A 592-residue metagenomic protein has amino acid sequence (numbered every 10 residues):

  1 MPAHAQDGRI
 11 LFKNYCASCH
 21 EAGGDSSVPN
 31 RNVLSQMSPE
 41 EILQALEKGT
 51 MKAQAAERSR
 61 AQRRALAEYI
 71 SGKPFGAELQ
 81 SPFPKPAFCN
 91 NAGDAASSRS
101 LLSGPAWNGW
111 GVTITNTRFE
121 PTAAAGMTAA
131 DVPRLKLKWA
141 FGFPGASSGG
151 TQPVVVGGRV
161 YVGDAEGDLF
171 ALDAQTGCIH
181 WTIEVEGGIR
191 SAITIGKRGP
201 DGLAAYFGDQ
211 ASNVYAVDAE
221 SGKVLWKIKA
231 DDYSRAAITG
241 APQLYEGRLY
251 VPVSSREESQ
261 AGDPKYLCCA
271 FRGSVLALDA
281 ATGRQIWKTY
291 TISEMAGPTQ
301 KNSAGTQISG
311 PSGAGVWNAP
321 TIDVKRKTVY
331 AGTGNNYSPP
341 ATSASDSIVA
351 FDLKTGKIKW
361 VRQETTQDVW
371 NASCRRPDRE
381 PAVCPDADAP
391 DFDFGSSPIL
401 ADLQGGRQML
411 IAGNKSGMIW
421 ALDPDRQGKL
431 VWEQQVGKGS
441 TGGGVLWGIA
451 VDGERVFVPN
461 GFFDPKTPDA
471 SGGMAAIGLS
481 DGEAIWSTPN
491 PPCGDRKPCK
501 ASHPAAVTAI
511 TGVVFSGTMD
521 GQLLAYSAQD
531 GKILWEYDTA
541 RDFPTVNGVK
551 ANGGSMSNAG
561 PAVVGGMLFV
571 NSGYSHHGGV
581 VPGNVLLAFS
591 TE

Functional and structural regions predicted by a protein language model:
M1-L11, F83-K85, N90: Electrostatic cytochrome c docking/interface patches
R9-K13, A17-Q54, G531: Gly/Gly-Pro-rich "capping" loops immediately C-terminal to redox-active cysteine motifs in periplasmic/lumenal
Q54-P82: C-terminal capping alpha-helices of c-type cytochrome domains
P84-K138, T291-A296: Blade/loop signatures of beta-propeller domains
G104-G111, A146-D168, G187-V214, A237-L267 (+9 more regions): Repeat-blade elements of multi-bladed beta-propeller folds
L135, G177, G222, G283 (+6 more regions): Short coil/turn linkers that define WD40 beta-propeller blade boundaries
A140-F143, K229-D232, I286-G310, I358-A389 (+3 more regions): Surface-exposed loop and turn segments in beta-propeller and other repeat-based domains that flank or scaffold
V217-D218, A270-R284, A344-K357, S471-G482 (+2 more regions): Beta-propeller blade signature
